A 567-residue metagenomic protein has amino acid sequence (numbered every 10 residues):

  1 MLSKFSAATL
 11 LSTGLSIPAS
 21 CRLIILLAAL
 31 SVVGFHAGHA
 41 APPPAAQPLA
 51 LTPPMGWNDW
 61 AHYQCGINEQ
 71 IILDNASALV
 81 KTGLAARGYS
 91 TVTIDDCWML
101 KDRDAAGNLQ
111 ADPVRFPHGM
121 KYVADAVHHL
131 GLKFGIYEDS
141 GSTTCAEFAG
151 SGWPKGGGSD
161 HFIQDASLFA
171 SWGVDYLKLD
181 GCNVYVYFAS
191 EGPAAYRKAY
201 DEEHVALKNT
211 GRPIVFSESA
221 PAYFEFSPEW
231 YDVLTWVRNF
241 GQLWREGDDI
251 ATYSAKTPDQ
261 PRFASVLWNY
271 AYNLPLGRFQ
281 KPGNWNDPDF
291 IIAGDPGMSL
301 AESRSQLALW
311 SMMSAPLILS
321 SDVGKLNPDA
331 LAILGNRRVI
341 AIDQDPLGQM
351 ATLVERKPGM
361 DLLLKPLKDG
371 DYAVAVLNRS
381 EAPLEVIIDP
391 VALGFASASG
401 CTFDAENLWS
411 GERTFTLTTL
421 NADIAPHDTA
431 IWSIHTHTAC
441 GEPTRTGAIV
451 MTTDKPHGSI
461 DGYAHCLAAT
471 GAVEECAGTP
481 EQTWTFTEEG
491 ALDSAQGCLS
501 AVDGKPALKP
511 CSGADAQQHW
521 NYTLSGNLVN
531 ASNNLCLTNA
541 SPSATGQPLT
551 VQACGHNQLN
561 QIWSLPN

Functional and structural regions predicted by a protein language model:
S12-G14, C21-G34: Bacterial N-terminal signal peptides
A41-E69, L73, A78: N-terminal module-boundary/linker segments of secreted carbohydrate-active enzymes
P53-D59, G88-D95, K133-E138, D175-D180 (+6 more regions): Structural recognition of the beta-strand scaffold that forms the well-ordered cores of secreted hydrolase catalytic
N75-A189: Aromatic-lined carbohydrate-binding/catalytic grooves of carbohydrate-active enzymes
H161-Q164, V215-D322, D343: Glycan-recognition surfaces
W310-M313, I318-S320, R356-F395: Carbohydrate-binding surface patches
T418-E442: C-terminal beta-strand-rich structural cap/linker in extracellular carbohydrate-active enzymes
T438-N567: Lectin-like carbohydrate-binding module/patch detector with strong preference for beta-trefoil
